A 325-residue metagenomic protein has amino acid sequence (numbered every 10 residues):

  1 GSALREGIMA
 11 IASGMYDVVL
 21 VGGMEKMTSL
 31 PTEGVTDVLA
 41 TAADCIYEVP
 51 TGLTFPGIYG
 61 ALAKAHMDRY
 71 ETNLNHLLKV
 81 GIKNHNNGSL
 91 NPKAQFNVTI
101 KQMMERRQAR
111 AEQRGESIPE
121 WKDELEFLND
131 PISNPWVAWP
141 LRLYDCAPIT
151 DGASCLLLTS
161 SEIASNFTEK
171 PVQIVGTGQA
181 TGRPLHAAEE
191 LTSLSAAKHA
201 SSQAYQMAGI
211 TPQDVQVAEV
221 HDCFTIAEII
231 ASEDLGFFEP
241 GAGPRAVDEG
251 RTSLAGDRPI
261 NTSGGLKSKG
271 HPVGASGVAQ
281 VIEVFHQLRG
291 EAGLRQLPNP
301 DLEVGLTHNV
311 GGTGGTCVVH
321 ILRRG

Functional and structural regions predicted by a protein language model:
G1-E25, G57-F96, L156-E162, K269-A292: Active-site-proximal alpha-helical scaffold in enzymes
S2, I46-G52, H66, K79-G81 (+6 more regions): Cysteine-centered functional microenvironments
A10-A12, G34-A43, E162-A164, L235-G241 (+1 more regions): A glycine- and small-aliphatic-rich helix-loop capping segment at beta-alpha/alpha-beta transitions that lines
V18-K64: Flexible, glycine-rich active-site loops centered on histidine and acidic residues that chelate a metal or position
R69, K79-V80, N134-H199, Q203 (+4 more regions): Condensing-enzyme catalytic core mediating Claisen C-C bond formation in acyl metabolism
I82, G88-T159: Polyampholytic, low-complexity intrinsically disordered segments
H186-E190, D222-R245, G256, P272-G274 (+1 more regions): Short glycine/threonine-rich loop-to-helix capping motif typified by GTGT followed within a few residues by an Asp-Pro
T192-I229, D234-F237, L266-P272: Extended C-terminal subregions enriched in glycine
